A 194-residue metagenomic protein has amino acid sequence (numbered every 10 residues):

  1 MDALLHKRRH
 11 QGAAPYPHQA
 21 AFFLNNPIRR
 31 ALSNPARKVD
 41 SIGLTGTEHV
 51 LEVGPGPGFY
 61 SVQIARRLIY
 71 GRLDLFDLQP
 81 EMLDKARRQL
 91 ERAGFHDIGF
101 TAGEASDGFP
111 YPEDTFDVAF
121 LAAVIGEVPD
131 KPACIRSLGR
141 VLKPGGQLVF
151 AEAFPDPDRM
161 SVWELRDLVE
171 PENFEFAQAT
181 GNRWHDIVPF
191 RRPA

Functional and structural regions predicted by a protein language model:
Q11-L32: Class I SAM-dependent methyltransferase Rossmann-like catalytic core, especially the SAM/SAH-binding loop
R29-T47: Conserved alpha-helix/loop element of class I SAM-dependent methyltransferases that forms part of the SAM/SAH-binding
L51, P57-D107: Class I SAM-dependent methyltransferase SAM/SAH-binding core
S106-A119: A short acidic, Gly/Pro-enriched loop at the edge of an enzyme's catalytic core that lines a small-molecule cofactor
D117-P129: A short SAM/SAH-binding and catalytic strip from SAM-dependent methyltransferases
P132-P144: A short glycine-rich, Lys/Arg-flanked "PGG" loop and its adjoining helix->strand segment in the class I
G145-E152: Conserved beta-strand signature within the Rossmann-like core of class I S-adenosyl-L-methionine
E172, G181-A194: Core SAM-dependent methyltransferase catalytic element
